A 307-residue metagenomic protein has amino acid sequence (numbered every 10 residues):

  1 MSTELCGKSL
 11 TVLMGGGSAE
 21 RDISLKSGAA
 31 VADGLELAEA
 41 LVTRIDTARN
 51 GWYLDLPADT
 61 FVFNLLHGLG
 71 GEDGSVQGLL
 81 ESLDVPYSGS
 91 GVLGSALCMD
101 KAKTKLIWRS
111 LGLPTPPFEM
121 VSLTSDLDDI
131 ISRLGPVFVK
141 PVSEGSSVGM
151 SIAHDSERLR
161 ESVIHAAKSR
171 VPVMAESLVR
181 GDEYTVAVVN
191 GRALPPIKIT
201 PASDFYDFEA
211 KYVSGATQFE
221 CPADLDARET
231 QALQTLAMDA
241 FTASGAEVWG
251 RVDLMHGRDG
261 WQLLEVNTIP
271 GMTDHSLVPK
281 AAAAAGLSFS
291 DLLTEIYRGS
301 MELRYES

Functional and structural regions predicted by a protein language model:
M1-L106, S110, S122-D129, R298-S307: ATP-binding N-terminal substructure of ATP-dependent carboxylate-amine bond-forming enzymes
M1-M14, V42, P57, L97-D182: Active-site nucleotide/adenylate-binding loops and adjacent lid/helix of ATP-dependent enzymes
K8, P116, G135-V137, V148 (+5 more regions): Change "...and in nucleic-acid phosphodiester-cleaving endonucleases..." to "...and in nucleic-acid processing enzymes
T43-A48, V173, S177, A246-R258: A short glycine-rich, hydrophobically flanked beta-strand micro-motif that places a catalytic Asp/Glu for divalent metal
S110, A227-S307: ATP-dependent carboxylate activation and anion-phosphoryl transfer catalytic cores that bind Mg-ATP to form
V121, M150-D155, V188-N190, G257 (+2 more regions): Short beta-strand-to-turn element immediately C-terminal to the catalytic PLP-Schiff-base lysine in fold type I
H154-T235, W261-Q262: Phosphate-binding site of ATP-dependent enzymes
